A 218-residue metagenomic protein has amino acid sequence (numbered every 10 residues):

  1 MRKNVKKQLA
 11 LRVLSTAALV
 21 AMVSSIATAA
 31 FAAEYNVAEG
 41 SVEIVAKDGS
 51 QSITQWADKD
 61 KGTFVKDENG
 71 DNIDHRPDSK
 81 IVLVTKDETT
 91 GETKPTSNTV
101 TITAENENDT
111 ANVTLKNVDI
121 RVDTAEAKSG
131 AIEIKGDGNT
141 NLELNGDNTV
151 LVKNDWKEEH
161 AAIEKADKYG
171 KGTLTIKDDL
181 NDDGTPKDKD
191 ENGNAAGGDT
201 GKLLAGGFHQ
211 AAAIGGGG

Functional and structural regions predicted by a protein language model:
M1-A17: Bacterial Sec-dependent N-terminal signal peptides
R12-T16, A27-G218: A composition-driven surface/loop motif
